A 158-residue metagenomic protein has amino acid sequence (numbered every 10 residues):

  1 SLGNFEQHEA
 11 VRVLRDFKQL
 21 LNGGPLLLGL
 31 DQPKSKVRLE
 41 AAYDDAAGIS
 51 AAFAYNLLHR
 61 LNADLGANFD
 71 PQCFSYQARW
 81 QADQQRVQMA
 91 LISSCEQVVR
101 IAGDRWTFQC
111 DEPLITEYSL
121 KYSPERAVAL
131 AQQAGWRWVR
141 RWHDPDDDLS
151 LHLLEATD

Functional and structural regions predicted by a protein language model:
G3-N22: A short, conserved alpha-helix within the catalytic core of class I
N4, S35-R38, S150: Short catalytic/ligand-binding loop motif for oxyanion handling, primarily in non-cytosolic enzymes, centered on
F5-E9, D31, I49: Short, contiguous, pocket-lining structural segments that sit at or immediately flank catalytic/ligand-binding sites
Q19-S35: Conserved beta-strand signature within the Rossmann-like core of class I S-adenosyl-L-methionine
L27, Y118-S119, E155-D158: A structural signal for the main folded, soluble domain(s) of proteins
L39-W136: Substrate-binding/catalytic lobe of Class I Rossmann-like enzymes that use SAM or dcSAM, i.e., the mid-to-C-terminal
L91-S94, H143-D158: Core SAM-dependent methyltransferase catalytic element
R137-R141: A short linear hydrophobic-aromatic micro-motif
